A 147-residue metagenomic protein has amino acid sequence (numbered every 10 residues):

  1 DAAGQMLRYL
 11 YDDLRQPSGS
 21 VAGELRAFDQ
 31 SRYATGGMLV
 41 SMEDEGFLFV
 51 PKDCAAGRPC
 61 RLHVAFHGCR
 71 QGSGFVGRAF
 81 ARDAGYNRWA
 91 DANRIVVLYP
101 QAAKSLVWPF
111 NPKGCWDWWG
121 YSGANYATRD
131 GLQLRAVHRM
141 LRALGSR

Functional and structural regions predicted by a protein language model:
D1-A3, L7-G57, Y126-R129: N-terminal cap/lid segment of alpha/beta-hydrolase-fold proteins
A2-M6, R82, Y86, Q133-V137: Stable alpha-helical elements in mature extracytoplasmic
Q5-D12, R88, R139, A143: Residue-level signal for well-ordered alpha-helical scaffold segments within enzymatic catalytic domains
P17-G19, A65, N87: Short mixed-charge
R26, V64, L98-P100: Hydrophobic/aromatic beta-strand patches that form the interior of the parallel beta-sheet core in alpha/beta enzyme
E45, P59-R61, A92-R94: Active-site lining segments that contact anionic ligands and/or coordinate catalytic metals
L48, R58-Q71: Short beta-strand element of the alpha/beta-hydrolase
Q71-F80, D91, I95-R147: Cap/lid segment of the alpha/beta-hydrolase catalytic domain
